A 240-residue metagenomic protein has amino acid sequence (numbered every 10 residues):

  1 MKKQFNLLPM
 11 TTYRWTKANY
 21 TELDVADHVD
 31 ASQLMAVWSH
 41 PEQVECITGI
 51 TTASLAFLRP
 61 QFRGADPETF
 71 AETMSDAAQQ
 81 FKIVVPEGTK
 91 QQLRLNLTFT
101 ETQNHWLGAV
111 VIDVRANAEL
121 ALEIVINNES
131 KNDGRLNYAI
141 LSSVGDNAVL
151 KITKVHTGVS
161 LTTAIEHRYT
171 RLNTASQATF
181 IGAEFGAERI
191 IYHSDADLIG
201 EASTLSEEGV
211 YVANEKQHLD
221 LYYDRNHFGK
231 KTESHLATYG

Functional and structural regions predicted by a protein language model:
M1-A109, R115-E119: N-terminal leader/transition segments
A65-G240: Conserved beta-strand/loop scaffold segments within soluble protein domains that form the structured core and edges
